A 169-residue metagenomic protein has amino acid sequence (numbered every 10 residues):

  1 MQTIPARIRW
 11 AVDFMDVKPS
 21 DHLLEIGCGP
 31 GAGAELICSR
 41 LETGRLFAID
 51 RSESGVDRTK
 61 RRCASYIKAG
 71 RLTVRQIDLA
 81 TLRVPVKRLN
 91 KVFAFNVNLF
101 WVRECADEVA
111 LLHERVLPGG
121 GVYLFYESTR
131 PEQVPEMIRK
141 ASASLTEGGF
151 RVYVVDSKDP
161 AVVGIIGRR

Functional and structural regions predicted by a protein language model:
M1-V12: Conserved SAM-binding loop and adjacent beta-strand
P30-E42: Conserved SAM-binding loop of SAM-dependent methyltransferases across substrates and taxa, primarily the Class I
S52: Conserved SAM/SAH-binding beta-strand->alpha-helix loop
T59-K60: Conserved SAM-binding loop
A80-V92: A short acidic, Gly/Pro-enriched loop at the edge of an enzyme's catalytic core that lines a small-molecule cofactor
N90-E104: A short SAM/SAH-binding and catalytic strip from SAM-dependent methyltransferases
A106-P118: A short glycine-rich, Lys/Arg-flanked "PGG" loop and its adjoining helix->strand segment in the class I
G119-E127: Conserved beta-strand signature within the Rossmann-like core of class I S-adenosyl-L-methionine
